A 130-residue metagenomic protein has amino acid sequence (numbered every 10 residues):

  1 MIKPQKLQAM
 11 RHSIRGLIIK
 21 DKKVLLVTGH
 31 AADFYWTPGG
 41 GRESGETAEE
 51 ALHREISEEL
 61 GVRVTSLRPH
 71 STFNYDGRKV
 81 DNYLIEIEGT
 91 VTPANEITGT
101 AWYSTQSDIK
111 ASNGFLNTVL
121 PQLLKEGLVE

Functional and structural regions predicted by a protein language model:
M1, N113-V119, E126: Class I (Rossmann-like) S-adenosyl-L-methionine-dependent methyltransferase catalytic domain, capturing the SAM-binding
M1-R15: Acidic, metal-coordinating catalytic segment for phosphate/diphosphate chemistry, firing primarily on the Nudix
H12, F73-Q106, V119-E126: Active-site-adjacent beta-strand/loop module that shapes the phosphate/pyrophosphate-binding cleft
I18-D21, I85-I87: Active-site beta-strand termini and strand-to-loop segments that position acidic
I19-E58: Conserved Nudix-box catalytic region and its N-terminal flanking loop in Nudix hydrolases and closely related
P38, S44, L84-I85, L116 (+1 more regions): Functional cleft and adjacent loop/helix regions within the main domain that mediate ligand binding or catalysis
V62-T72, L84: A short coil-to-beta-strand element that immediately follows conserved catalytic motifs
D108-S112: C-terminal structural segments of small proteins and small subunits
